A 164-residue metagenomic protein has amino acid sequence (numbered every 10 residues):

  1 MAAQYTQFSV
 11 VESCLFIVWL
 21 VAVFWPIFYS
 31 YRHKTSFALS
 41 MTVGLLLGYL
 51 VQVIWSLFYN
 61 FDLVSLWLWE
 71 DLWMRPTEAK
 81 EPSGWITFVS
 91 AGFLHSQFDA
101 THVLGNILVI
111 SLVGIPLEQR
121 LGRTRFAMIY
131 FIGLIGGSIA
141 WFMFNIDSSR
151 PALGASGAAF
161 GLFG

Functional and structural regions predicted by a protein language model:
M1-S9: Short, strongly hydrophobic alpha-helical membrane anchors
V11-S13, F126-A127: Select subsegments of transmembrane alpha-helices in polytopic membrane proteins, especially boundary-proximal
L15-S30: N-terminal signal-anchor/start-transfer transmembrane helix
F28-T35, S40: Amphipathic, cytosolic membrane-interfacial segments at TM-TM junctions
F37-L153: N-terminal TM1-TM2 helical hairpin plus the immediately adjacent luminal interfacial "cap"
L153-G164: Specific transmembrane alpha-helix
